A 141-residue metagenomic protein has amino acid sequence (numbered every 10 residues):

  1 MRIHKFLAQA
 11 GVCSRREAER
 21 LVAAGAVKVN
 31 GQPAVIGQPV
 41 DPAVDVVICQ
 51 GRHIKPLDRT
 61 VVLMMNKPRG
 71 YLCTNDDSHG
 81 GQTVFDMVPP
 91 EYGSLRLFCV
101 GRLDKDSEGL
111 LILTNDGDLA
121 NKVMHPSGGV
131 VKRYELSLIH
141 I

Functional and structural regions predicted by a protein language model:
M1-L138: Basic, flexible Lys/Arg- and Gly-enriched helix-loop patches that mediate nucleic-acid binding at interfaces with rRNA
